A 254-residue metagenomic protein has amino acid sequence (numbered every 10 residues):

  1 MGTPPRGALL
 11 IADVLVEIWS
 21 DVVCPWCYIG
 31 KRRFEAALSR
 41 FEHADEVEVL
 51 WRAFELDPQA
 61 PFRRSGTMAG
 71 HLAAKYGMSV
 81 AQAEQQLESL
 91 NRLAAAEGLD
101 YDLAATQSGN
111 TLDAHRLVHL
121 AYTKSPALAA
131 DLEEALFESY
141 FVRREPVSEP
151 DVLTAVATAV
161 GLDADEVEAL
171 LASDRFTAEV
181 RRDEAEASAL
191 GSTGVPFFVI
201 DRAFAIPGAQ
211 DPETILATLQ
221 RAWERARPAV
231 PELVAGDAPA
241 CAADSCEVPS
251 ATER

Functional and structural regions predicted by a protein language model:
M1-I11: N-terminal amphipathic/basic-hydrophobic helices that include classical n-h-c signal peptides and signal-anchor
L9, D13, I18-W19, I29-H43 (+2 more regions): C-terminal cap of thioredoxin/glutaredoxin-like
C24-C27: Short cysteine clusters
R32-Y140, C246: Structural alpha/beta surface segment adjacent to cysteine/selenocysteine redox centers across thiol/disulfide enzymes
